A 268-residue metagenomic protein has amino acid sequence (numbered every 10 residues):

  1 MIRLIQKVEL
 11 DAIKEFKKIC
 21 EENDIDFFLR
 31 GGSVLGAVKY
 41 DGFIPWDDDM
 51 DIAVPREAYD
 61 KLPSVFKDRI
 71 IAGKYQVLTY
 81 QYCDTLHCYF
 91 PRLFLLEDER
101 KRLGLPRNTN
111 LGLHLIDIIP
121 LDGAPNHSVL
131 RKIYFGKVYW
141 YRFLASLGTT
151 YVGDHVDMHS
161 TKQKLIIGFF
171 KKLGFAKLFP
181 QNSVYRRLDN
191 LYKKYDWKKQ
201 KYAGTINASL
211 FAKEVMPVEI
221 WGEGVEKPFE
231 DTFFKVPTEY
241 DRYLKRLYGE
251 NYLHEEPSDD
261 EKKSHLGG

Functional and structural regions predicted by a protein language model:
M1-E21, F66-N126, A145-Y248, L253-G268: Conserved catalytic core of two-metal-ion nucleotidyltransferases
K17-M50, V54-D60, E219, R246-L247: Active-site nucleotide-donor binding segment shared across nucleotidyl transfer reactions
L62-S64: Conserved SAM-binding loop
S128-Y134: A short secondary-structure junction signal
G136-Y139: Short, His- and charge-rich active-site/binding loops that engage polyanionic ligands
